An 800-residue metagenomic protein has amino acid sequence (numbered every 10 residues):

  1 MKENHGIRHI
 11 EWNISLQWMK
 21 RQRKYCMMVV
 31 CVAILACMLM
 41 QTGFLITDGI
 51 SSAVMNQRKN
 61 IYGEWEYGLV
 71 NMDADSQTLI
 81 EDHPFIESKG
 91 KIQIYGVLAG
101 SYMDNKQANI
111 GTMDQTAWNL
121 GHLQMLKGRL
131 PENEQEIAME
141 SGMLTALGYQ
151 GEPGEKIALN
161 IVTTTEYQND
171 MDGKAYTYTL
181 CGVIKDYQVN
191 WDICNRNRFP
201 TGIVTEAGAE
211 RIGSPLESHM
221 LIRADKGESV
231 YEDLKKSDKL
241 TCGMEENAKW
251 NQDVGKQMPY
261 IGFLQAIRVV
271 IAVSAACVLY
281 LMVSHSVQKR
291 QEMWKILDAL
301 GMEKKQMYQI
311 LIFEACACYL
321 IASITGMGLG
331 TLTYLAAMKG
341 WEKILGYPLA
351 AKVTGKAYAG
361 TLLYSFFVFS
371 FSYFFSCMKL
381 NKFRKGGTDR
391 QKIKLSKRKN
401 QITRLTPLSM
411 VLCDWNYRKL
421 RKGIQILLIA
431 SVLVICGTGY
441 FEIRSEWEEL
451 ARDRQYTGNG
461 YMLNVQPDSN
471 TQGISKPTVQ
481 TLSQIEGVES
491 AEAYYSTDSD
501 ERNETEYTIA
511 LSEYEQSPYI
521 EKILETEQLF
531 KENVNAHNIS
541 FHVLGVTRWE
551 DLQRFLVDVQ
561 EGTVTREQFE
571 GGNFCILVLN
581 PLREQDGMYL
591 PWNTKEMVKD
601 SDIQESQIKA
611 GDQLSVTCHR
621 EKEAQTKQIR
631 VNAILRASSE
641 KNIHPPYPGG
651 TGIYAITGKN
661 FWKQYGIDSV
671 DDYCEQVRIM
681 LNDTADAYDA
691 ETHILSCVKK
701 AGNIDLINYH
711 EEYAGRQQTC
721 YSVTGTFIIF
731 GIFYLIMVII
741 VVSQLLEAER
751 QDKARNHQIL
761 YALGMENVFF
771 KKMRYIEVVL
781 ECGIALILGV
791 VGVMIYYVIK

Functional and structural regions predicted by a protein language model:
M1-M27, K289-Q306, T333-A430, I435 (+3 more regions): Feature of multi-pass inner-membrane transport and sensor proteins that recognizes transmembrane helices together
R21-S51, K256-I296, A315-L329, F367 (+3 more regions): Hydrophobic alpha-helical transmembrane segments of multi-pass inner-membrane transport and secretion
D48-G255, R444, E448-F727: Basic-flanked hydrophobic alpha-helices used for secretion and membrane insertion
Q57, I61, D253-K256, R290 (+6 more regions): Intracellular alpha-helical coupling/juxtamembrane segments of multi-pass membrane proteins
E232-G243, M282-K289, I321-Y334, L695: Alpha-helical transmembrane segments of integral membrane proteins, especially early/N-terminal helices
D298, M302-A317, Y761, M765-L780: Amphipathic cytosolic juxtamembrane alpha-helices at the membrane-cytosol interface of multi-pass membrane transporters
C618-R620, L746-E749, A762: C-terminal, well-structured subdomains that either form a transmembrane helix-short loop-helix hairpin in multi-pass
